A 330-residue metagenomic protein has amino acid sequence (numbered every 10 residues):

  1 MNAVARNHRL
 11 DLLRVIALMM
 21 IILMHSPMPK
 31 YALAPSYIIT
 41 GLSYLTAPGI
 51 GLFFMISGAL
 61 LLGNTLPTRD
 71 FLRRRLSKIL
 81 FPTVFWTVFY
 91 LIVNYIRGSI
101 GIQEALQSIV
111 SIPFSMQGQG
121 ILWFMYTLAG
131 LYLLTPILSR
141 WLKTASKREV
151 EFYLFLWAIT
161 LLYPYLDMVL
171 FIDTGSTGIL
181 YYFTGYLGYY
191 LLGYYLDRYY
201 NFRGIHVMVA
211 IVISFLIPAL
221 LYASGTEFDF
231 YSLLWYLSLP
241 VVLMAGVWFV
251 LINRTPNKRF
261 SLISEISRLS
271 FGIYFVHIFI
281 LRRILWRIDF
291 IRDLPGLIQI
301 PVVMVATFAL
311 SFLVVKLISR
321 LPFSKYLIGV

Functional and structural regions predicted by a protein language model:
N2, P256-S267, I278-V330: C-terminal "closing" transmembrane helix and its immediate cytosolic amphipathic cap in multi-pass membrane proteins
H8-N64, I79-T87: Functionally critical transmembrane alpha-helices in membrane proteins and complexes, commonly lining
M19-S26, T87-V88, F155-M168, I211-G225 (+1 more regions): Aromatic-anchored segments of alpha-helical transmembrane domains
M28-L33, I96, P164-D173, A219-F230 (+1 more regions): Juxtamembrane "helix-exit" motif on the non-cytosolic side of transmembrane helices
I38-I50, I112-T127, Y165-Y189, L220-V247: Interfacial loop-to-helix transition and helix-capping segments at the boundaries of transmembrane helices
S43, A47-G51, N64-I96, G101-G118 (+4 more regions): Transmembrane alpha-helical segments and their boundary/interface "anchor" motifs in multi-pass integral membrane
Y132-A158, Y194-V212: Solvent-exposed interhelical
N201-S264, G272, F279-R282, R287 (+1 more regions): Alpha-helical transmembrane segments and terminal signal-anchor/GPI-anchor hydrophobic tails, characterized by long
